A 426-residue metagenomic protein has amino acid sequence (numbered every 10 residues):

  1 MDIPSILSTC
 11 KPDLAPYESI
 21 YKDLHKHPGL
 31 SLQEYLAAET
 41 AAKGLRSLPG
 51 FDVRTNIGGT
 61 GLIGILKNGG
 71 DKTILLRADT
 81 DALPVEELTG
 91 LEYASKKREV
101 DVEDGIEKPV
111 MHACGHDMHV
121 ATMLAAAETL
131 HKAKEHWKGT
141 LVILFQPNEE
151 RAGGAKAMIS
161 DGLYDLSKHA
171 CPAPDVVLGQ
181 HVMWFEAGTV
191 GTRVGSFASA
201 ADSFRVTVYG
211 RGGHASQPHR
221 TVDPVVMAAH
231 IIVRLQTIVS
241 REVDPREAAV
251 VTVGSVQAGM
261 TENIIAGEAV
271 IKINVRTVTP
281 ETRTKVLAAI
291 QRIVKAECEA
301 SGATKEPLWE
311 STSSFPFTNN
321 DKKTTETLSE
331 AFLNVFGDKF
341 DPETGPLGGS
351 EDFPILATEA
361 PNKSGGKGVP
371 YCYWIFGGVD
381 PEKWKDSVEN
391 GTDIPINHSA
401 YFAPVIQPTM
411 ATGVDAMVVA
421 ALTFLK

Functional and structural regions predicted by a protein language model:
M1-H112, D117-A125, T129-G139: Acidic/His- and Gly-rich active-site-bordering loop/insert found across diverse amide/peptide-bond hydrolases
D2, D13-I20, Q33, A37-A41 (+18 more regions): General structural feature for long, well-ordered alpha-helical segments within catalytic domains of soluble enzymes
L24, G64, L76, H116 (+8 more regions): Divalent metal-coordination and catalytic microenvironments
V53-R54, E149, V194-A198, T344-G348: Short Gly/Pro-enriched turn/cap motifs at secondary-structure boundaries
I63-I65, R205, Y373: Conserved hydrophobic/aromatic beta-strand scaffold that supports enzyme active sites
L83-V85, A94-M111, D117-M118, T129-T252 (+1 more regions): Histidine/acidic-residue-rich, glycine-tolerant segments that coordinate divalent metal ions
V226-K426: Metal-dependent amide/peptide-bond hydrolase catalytic core, centered on the "pita-bread" metallohydrolase fold
